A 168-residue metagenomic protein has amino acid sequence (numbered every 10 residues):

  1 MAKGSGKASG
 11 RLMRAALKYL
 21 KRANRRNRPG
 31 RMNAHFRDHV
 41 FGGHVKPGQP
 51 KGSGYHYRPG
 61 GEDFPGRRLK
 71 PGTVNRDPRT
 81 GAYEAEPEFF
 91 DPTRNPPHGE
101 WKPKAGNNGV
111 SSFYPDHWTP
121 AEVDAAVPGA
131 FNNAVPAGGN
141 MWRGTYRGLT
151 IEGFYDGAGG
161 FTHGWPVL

Functional and structural regions predicted by a protein language model:
M1-A8: Short hydrophobic alpha-helical membrane-entry/anchor segments
A8-N140: N-terminal "domain-start" segment
G129-L168: Active-site or metal-binding loop neighborhoods of secreted/extracellular toxin and effector enzymes
